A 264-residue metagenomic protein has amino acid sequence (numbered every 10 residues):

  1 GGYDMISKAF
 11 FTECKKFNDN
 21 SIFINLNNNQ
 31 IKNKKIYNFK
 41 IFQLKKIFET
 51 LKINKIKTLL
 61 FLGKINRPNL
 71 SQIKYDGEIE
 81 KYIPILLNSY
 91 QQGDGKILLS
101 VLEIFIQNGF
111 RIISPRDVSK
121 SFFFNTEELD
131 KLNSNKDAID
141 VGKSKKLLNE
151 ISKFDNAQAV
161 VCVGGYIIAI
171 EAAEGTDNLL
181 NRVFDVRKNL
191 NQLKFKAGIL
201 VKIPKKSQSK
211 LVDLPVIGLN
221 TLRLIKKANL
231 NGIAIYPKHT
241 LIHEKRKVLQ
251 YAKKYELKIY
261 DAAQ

Functional and structural regions predicted by a protein language model:
G1-G2, I65: Active-site metal-binding loops of divalent metal-dependent hydrolases
G2-K8, C14, I41, Q91-G95 (+2 more regions): Conserved mixed alpha/beta catalytic, RNA-binding, or beta-rich assembly cores of soluble enzyme, regulatory
Y3-A9, F17-D19, L26-I56, K74-L86 (+2 more regions): Feature captures the catalytic cores and cofactor-binding loops of soluble hydro-lyases/lyases that act on carboxylate
I22-N25, L59-L62, I112-D117, V161-C162 (+4 more regions): General beta-strand structural signal in soluble alpha/beta enzymes
N27, K64-R67: Short glycine-enriched loops at secondary-structure junctions
N66, D130, D155, I242-H243: Generic, ordered loop/turn and secondary-structure boundary motif
R67-N69, I168, L241: Short, active-site-adjacent cap segments at secondary-structure transitions
P68-E80, P84-I106, F110-R111: Active-site loop-to-helix "anion-binding N-cap" substructures in soluble metabolic enzymes
